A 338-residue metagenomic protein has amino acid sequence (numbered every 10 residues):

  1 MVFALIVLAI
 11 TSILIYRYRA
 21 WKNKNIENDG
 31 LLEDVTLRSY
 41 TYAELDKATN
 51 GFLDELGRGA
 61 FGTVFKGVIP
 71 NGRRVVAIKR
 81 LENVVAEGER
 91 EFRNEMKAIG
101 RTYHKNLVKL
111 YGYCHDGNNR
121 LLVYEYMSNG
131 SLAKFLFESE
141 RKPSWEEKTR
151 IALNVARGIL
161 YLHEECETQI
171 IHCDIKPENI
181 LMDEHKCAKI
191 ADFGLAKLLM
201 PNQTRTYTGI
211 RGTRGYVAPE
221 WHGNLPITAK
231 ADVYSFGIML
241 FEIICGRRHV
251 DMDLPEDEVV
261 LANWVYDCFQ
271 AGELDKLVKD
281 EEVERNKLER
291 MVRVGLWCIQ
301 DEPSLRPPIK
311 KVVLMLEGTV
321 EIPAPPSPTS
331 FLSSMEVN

Functional and structural regions predicted by a protein language model:
M1-N338: Conserved eukaryotic protein kinase-like
